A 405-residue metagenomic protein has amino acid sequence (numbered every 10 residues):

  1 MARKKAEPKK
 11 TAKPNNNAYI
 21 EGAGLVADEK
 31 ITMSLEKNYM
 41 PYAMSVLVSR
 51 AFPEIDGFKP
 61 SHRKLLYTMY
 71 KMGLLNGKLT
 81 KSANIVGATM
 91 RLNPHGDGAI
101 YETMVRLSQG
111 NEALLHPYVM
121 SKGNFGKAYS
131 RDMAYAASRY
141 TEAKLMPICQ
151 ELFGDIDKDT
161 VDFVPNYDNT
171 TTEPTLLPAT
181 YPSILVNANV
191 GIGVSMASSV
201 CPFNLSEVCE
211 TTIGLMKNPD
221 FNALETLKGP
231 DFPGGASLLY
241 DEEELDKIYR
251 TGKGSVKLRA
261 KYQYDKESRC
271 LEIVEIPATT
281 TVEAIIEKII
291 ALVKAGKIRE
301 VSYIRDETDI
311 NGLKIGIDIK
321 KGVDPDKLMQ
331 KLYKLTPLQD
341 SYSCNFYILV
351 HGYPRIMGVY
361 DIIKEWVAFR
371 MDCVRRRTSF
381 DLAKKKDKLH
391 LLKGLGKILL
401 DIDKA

Functional and structural regions predicted by a protein language model:
A2-G252, K314-G316: Catalytic phosphate-handling regions of large nucleic-acid enzymes and associated NTPases
A2-N15, G22-V26, K30, V190-I192 (+1 more regions): C-terminal interaction appendages of subunits in large macromolecular complexes
